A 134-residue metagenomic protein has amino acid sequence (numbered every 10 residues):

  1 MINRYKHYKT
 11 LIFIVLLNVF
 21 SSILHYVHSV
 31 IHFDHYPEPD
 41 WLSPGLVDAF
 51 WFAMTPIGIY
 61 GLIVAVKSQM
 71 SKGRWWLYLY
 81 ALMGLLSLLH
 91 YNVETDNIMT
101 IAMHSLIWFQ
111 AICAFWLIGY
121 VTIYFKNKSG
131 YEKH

Functional and structural regions predicted by a protein language model:
M1-V19: Cytosolic juxtamembrane helix and N-cap/initiation of the first transmembrane helix
F13, A111-H134: Membrane-water interface at the C-terminal end of transmembrane alpha helices
F13-L46: Hydrophobic transmembrane helix segments
N18-V27, L79-N92: Aromatic-anchored segments of alpha-helical transmembrane domains
D34-L46, N97-Q110: Non-cytosolic membrane-interface motifs at loop->transmembrane helix junctions
L42-G58: Interfacial helix-start motif at the membrane-water boundary
A53-M70: Canonical alpha-helical transmembrane segments
K67-L77, L85-L106, Y124-N127: Membrane-helix boundary connector in multi-pass membrane proteins
